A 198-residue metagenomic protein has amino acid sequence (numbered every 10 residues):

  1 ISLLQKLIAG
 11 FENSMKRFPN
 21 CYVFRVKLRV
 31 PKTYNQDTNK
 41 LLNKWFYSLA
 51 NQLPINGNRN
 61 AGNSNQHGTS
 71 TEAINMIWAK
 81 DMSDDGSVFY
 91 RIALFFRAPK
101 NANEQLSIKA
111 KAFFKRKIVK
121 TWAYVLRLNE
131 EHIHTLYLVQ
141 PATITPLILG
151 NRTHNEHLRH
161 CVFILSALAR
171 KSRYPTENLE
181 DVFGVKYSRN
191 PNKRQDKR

Functional and structural regions predicted by a protein language model:
I1-R17, A98-R198: Catalytic "initiation/cleavage/transfer" segments centered on a nucleophilic residue and adjacent nucleic-acid-engaging
G10-W78, M82: Signature for HUH/AEP ssDNA processing cores
R25, F89, E131-T135: A structural signal for short, well-ordered beta-strand segments and their strand-loop junctions that often border
N35-D37, S87-Y90, I144-G150: Short, solvent-exposed polar/charged micro-motifs at secondary-structure junctions
T71-N101: Histidine-centered divalent-metal-coordination microenvironment in nucleic-acid enzymes
